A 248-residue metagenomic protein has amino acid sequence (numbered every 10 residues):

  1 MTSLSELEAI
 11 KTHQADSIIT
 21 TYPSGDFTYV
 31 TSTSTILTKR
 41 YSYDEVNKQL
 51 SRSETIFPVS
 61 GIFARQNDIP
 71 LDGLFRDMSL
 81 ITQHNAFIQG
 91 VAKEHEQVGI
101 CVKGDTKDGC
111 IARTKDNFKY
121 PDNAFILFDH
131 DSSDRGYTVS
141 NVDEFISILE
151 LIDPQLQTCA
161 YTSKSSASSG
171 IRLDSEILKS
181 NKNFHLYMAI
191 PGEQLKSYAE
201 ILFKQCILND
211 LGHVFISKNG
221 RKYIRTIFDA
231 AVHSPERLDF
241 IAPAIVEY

Functional and structural regions predicted by a protein language model:
M1-F184, M188-N209: Signature for HUH/AEP ssDNA processing cores
I207-Y248: Flexible helix-coil linker/hinge segments at domain or subdomain boundaries
